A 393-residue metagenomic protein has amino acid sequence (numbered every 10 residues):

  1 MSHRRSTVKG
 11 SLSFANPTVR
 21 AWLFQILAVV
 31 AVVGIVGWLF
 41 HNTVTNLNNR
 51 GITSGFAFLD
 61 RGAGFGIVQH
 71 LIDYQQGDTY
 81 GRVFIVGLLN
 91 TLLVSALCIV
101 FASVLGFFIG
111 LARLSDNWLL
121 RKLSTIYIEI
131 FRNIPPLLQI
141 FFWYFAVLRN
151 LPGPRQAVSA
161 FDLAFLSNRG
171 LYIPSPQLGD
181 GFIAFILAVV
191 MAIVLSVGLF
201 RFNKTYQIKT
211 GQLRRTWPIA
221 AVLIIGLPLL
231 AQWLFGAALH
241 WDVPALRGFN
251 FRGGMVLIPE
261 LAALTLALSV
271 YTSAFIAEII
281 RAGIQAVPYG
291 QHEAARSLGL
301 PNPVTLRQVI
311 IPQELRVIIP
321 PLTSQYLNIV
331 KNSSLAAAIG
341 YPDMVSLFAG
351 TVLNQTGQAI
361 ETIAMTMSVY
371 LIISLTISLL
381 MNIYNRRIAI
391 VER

Functional and structural regions predicted by a protein language model:
S2-R393: Transmembrane alpha-helices and adjacent helix-loop boundaries
